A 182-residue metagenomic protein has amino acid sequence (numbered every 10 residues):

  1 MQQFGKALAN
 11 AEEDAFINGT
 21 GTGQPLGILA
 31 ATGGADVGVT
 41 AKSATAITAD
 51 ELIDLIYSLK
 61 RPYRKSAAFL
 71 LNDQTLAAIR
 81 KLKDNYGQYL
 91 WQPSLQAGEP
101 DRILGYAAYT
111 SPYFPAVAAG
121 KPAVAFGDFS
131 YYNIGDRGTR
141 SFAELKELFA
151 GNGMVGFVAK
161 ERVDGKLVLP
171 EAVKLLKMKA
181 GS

Functional and structural regions predicted by a protein language model:
M1-S182: Structured, hydrophobic secondary-structure cores that serve as assembly/anchoring elements
